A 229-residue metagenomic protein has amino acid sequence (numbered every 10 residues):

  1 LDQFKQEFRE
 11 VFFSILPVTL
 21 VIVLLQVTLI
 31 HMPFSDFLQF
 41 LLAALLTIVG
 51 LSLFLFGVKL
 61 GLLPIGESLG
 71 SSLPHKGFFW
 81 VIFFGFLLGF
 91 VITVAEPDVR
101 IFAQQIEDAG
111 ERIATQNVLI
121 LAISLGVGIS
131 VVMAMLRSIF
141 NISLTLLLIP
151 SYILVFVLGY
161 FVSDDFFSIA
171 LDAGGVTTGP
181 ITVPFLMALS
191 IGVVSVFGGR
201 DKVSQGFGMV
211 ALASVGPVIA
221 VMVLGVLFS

Functional and structural regions predicted by a protein language model:
D2-F12, F37, V162-S229: C-terminal transmembrane helix-loop-helix hairpin of multi-pass membrane proteins
R9-L29: The first (N-terminal) embedded transmembrane alpha-helix
P17-I22, G50, K76-F86, I149-F161 (+2 more regions): Small-residue-rich segments of transmembrane alpha-helices in multi-pass membrane proteins, especially helix faces
Q26-L38: Short, hydrophobic transmembrane alpha-helix segments
S35-L53: Loop-to-helix transition at the N-terminal end of transmembrane alpha-helices
F54-I65, I92-F102, D165-F166, L227: Transmembrane alpha-helix boundary signature
L60-G77, F102-Q105, G110: Flexible loop linkers connecting adjacent transmembrane helices in multi-pass alpha-helical membrane transporters
W80-L158: Helix-loop-helix junctions within the multi-pass membrane cores of secondary transporters/permeases
